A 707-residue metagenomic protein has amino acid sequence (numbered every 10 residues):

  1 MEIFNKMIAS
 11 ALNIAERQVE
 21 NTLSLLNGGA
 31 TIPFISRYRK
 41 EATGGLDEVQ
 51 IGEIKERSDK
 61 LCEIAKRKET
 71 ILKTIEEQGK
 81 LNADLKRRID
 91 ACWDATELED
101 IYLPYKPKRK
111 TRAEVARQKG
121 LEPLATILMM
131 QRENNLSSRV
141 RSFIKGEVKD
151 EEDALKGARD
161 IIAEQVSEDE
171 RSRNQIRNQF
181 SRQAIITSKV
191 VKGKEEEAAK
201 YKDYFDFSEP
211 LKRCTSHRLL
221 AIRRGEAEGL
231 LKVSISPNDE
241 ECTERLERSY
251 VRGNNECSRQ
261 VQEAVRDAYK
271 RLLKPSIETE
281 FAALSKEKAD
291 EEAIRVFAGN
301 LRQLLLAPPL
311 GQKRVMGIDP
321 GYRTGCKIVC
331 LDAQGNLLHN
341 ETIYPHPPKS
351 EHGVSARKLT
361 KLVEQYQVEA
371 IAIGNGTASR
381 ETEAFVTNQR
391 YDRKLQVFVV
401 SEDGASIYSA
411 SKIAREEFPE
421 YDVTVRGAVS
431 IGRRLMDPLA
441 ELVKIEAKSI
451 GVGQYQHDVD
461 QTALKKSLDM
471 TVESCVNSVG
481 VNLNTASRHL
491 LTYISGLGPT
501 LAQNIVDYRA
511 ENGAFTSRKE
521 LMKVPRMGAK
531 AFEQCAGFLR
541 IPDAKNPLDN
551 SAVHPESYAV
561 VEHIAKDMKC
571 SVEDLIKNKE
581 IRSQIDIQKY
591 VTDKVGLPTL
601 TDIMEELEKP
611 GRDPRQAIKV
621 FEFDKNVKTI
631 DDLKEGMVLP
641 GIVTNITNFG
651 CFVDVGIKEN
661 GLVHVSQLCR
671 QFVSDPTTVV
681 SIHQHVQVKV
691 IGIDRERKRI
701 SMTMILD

Functional and structural regions predicted by a protein language model:
N13-I14, P308-L310, E473-D507, K625-V663 (+1 more regions): C-terminal accessory/binding modules appended to enzymatic or scaffolding proteins
S24-N27, P104, V115-Q118, A221-G225 (+15 more regions): Replace "in large, NTP-powered and nucleic-acid-processing enzymes" with "in large, NTP-powered factors and other
T31-I32, D47-E114, K119-K149, S478-A617 (+4 more regions): Accessory alpha-helical DNA-binding modules that contact the DNA backbone or grooves
Y38-K40, M129, N238, P320 (+11 more regions): Short, ordered loop/turn segments at secondary-structure junctions
Q50-E53, K60, I64-T74, Q78-G317 (+2 more regions): Duplex nucleic acid-engaging cores and interfaces of nucleic-acid transaction enzymes
E97, F398, G404, S409-V479 (+1 more regions): Long, charge-rich intrinsically disordered scaffolds of nucleic-acid metabolism proteins
S142-E151, F207-S208, T243-L273, I277 (+3 more regions): Low-complexity, acidic/Ser/Thr- and charged residue-rich accessory regions of DNA metabolism proteins
N178-I186, I318-Y322, G376-E381, V400-I407 (+5 more regions): A glycine-rich phosphate-binding loop feature that marks nucleotide/adenosyl-phosphate handling sites
